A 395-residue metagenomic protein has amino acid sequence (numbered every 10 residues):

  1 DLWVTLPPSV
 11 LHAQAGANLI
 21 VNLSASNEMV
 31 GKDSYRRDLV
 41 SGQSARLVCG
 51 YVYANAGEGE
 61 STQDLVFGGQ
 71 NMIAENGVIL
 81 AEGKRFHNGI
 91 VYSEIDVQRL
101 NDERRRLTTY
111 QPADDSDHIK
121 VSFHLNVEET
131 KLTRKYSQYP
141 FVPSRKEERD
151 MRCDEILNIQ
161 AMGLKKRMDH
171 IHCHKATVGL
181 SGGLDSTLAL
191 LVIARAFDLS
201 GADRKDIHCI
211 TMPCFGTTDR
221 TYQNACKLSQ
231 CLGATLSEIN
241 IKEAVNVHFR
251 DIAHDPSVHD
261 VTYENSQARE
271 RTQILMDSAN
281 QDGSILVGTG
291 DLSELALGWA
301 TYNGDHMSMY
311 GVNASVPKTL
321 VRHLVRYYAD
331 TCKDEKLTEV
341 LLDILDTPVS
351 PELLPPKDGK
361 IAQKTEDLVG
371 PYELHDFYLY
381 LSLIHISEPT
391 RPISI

Functional and structural regions predicted by a protein language model:
L2-T5, V10-N18, F197, L232 (+2 more regions): Active-site adenylate/phosphate-handling loop in enzymes that bind or generate adenylated species
W3-V91: CN hydrolase (nitrilase-like) catalytic-core segments centered on the catalytic cysteine and neighboring Lys/Glu
V21, A176-L180, L184-C226: ATP-dependent adenylation/pyrophosphate-handling site
A45-L47, V78, R167-H174, R195-I207 (+6 more regions): Secondary-structure transition/capping motifs at alpha-helix termini and the adjoining loop/turn into the next element
T62-L65, G69-K175, R195-R204: Active-site-adjacent "lid"/gating segments
I90-Y92, S122-P140, A202-T262, A268 (+2 more regions): A conserved beta-strand->alpha-helix junction
K333-L383, S387: Mobile late-domain/C-terminal helix-loop "cap" segments that border catalytic sites or the cytosolic face
I384-H385, P392-I395: Single conserved hydrophobic/aromatic residue that forms the stacking wall/gate of nucleotide- or nucleobase-binding
